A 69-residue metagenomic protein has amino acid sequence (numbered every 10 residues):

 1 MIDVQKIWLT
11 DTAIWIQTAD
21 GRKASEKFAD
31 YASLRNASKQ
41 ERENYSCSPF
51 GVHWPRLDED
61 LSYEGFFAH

Functional and structural regions predicted by a protein language model:
M1-H69: Motif-centric detector for short Cys/His coordination patterns
